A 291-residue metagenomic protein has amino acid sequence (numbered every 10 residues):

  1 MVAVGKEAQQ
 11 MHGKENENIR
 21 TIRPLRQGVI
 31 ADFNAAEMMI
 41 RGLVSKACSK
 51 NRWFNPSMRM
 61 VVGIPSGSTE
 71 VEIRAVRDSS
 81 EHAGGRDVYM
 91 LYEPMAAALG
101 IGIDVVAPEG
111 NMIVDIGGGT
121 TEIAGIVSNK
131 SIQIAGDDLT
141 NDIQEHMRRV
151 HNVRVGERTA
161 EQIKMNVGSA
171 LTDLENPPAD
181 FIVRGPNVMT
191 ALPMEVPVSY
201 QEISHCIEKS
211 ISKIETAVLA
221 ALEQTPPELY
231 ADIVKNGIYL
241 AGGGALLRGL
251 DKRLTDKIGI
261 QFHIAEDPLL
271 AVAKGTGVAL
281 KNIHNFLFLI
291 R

Functional and structural regions predicted by a protein language model:
M1-I116, G125-I238, A245-R291: Nucleotide/phosphate-binding catalytic cleft detector across ATP-hydrolyzing and phosphate-transferring enzymes
G118-T120: Short acidic, Gly/Ser-rich segments with clustered Asp/Glu that frequently serve as metal-coordination loops in enzyme
